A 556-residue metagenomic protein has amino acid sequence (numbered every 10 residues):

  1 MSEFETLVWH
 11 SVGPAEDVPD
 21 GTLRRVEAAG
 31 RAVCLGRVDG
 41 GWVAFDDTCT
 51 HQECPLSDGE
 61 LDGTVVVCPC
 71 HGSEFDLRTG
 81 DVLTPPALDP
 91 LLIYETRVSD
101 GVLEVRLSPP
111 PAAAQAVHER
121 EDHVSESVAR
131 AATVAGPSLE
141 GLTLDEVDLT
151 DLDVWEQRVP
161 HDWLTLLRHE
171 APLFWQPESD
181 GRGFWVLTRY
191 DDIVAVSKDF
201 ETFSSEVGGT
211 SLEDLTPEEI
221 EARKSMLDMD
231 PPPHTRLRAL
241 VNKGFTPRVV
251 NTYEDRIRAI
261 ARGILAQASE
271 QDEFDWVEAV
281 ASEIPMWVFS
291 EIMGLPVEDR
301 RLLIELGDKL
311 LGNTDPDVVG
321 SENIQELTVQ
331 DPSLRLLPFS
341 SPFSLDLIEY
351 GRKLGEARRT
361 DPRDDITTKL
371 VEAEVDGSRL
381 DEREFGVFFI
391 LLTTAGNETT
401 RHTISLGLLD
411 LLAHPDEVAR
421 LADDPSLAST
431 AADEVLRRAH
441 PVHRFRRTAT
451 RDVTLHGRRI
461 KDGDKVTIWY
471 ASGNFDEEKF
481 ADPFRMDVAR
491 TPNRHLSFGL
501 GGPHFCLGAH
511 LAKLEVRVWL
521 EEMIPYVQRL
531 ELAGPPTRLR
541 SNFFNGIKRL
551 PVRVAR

Functional and structural regions predicted by a protein language model:
M1-G63, D76-L77, P90-V124: N-terminal pre-ligand scaffold of iron-sulfur
G21-R25, A32-V33, G72, I93-E95 (+4 more regions): Short, acidic/polar N-cap/turn motifs at the starts of alpha helices
E27-A29, H71, S99, S179 (+1 more regions): Short strand-coil-strand connectors
C49, C68-H71: Short cysteine clusters
G63-P69, V82-L91: Short cysteine/histidine-rich metal-coordination sites, predominantly Zn2+-binding motifs
G80-V82, D89-Y94, L530-S541: Low-complexity, intrinsically disordered Gly/Pro/Thr-rich segments
V124-R556: Cytochrome P450
